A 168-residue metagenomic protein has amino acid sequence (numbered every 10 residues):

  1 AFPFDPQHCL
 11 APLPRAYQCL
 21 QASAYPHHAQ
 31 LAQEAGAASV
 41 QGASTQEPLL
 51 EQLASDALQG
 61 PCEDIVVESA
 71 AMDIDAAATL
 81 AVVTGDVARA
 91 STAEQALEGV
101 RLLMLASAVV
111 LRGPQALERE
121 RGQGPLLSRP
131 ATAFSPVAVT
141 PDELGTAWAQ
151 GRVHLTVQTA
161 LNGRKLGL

Functional and structural regions predicted by a protein language model:
F2-R15: Anion-binding (especially nucleotide phosphate/pyrophosphate-binding) glycine-rich loop and adjoining beta-alpha core
L13-L168: Glycine-enriched loop-and-adjacent helix/strand subsegments that border the catalytic/binding cleft of enzyme cores
